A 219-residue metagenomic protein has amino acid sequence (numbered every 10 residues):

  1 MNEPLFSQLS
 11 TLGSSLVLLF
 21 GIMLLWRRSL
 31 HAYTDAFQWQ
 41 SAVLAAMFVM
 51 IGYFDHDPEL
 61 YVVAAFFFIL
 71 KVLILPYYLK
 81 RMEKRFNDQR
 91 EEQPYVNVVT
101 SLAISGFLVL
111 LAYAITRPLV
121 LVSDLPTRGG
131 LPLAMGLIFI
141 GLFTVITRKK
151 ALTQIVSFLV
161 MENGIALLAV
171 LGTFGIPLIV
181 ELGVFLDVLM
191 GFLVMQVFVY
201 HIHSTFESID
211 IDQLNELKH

Functional and structural regions predicted by a protein language model:
M1-H219: Alpha-helical transmembrane segments of multi-pass membrane proteins predominantly involved in bioenergetics
